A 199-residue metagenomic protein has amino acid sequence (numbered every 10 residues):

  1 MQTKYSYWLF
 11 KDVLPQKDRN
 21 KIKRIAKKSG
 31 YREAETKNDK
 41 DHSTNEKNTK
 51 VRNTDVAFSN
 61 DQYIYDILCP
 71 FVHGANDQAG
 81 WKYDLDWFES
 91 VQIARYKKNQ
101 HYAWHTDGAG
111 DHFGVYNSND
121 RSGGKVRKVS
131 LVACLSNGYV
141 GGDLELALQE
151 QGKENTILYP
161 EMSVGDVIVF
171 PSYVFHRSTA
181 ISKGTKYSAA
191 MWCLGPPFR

Functional and structural regions predicted by a protein language model:
M1-V169, Y173-R199: Fe(II)/2-oxoglutarate oxygenase catalytic core
